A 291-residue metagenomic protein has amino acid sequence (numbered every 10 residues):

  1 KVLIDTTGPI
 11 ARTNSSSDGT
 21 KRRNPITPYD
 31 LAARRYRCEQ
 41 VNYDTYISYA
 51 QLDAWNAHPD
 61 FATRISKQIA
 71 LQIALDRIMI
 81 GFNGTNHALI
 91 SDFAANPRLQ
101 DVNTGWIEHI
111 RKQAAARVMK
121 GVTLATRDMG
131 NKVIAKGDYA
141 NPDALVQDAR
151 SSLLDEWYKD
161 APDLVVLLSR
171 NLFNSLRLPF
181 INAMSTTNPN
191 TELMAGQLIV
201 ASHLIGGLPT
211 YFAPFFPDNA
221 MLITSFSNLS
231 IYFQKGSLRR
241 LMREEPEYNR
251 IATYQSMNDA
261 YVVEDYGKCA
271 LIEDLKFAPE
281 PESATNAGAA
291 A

Functional and structural regions predicted by a protein language model:
K1, D148-R150: Glycine-enriched, solvent-exposed interface loops adjoining structured elements
K1-Y46, L99: Assembly/oligomerization interface modules of large self-assembling protein complexes
Q40-N42, S66, D163, R250: Extracellular structured ligand-interaction cores
Y49-L145: Alpha-helical scaffold segments that mediate packing/assembly in large oligomeric complexes
N86-H87, D163-L172: A glycine-rich phosphate-binding loop feature that marks nucleotide/adenosyl-phosphate handling sites
Q100-D128, K132-D148, R170-A291: Sequence/fold signature of self-assembling virion shell proteins
Q147, W157, L164-L167: Amphipathic interfacial helices
L154-K159, A201-S202: Short, conserved, surface-exposed binding loops centered on an aromatic residue
